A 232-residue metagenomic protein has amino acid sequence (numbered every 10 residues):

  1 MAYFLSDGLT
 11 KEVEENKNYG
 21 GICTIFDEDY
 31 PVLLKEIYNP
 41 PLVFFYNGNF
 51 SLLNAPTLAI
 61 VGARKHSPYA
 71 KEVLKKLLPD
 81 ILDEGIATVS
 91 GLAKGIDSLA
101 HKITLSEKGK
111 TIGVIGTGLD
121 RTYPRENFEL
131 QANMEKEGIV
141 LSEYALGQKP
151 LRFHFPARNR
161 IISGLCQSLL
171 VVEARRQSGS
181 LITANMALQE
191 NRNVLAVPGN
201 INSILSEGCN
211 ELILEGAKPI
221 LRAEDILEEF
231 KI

Functional and structural regions predicted by a protein language model:
M1-E28: Short, small/acidic-rich helices and loops at N termini and domain boundaries of DNA replication/processing enzymes
I25-I232: Glycine-biased, small-residue-rich flexible motifs in mid-sequence functional cores and linkers
